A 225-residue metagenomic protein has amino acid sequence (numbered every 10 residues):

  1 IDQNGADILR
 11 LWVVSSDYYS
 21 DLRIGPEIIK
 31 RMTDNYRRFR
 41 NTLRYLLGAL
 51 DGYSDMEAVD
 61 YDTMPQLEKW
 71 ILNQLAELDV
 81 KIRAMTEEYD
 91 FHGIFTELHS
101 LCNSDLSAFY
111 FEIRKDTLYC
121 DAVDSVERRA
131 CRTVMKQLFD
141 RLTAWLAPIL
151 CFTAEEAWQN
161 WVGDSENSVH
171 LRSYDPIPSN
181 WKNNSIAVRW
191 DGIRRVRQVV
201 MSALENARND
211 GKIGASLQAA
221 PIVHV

Functional and structural regions predicted by a protein language model:
I1-M64, V162-S165, K212-I213: Catalytic adenosine-cofactor/nucleotide-binding cores of aminoacyl-tRNA synthetases and other
G5, F39, D105-L106, L146 (+2 more regions): Conserved structural-core and active-site-/substrate-pathway-adjacent residues in large, well-folded domains of enzymes
I8-S16, L43-L46, L98-C102, Y110 (+2 more regions): Short alpha-helical scaffolding segments that buttress acidic/His motifs in well-ordered protein cores
S20-L22, S107-F111: Secretory-pathway/luminal and periplasmic proteins that interact with or process carbohydrate-rich
I24-M32, D90, E127-M135: Membrane-interfacial loop-to-helix junctions in multi-pass inner-membrane proteins
T33-Y36, R40, L72, A76 (+4 more regions): Generic structural concept
Y53-R83, F111-A203, A207-H224: Acidic, turn-prone loop/beta-hairpin segments
T86-G93: Short helix-adjacent coil turns
